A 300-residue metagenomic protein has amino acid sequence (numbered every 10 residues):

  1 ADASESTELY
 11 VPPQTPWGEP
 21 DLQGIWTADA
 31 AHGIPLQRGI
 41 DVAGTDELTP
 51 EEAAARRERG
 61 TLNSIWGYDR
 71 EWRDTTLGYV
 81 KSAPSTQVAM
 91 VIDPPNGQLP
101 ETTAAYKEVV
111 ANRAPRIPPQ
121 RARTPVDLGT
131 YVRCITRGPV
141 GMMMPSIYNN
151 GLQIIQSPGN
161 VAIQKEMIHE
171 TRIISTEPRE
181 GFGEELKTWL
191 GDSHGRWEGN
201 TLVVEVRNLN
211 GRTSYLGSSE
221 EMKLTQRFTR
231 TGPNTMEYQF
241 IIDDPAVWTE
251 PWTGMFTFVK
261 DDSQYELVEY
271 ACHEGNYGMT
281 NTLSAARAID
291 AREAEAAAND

Functional and structural regions predicted by a protein language model:
A1-D300: PEST-like low-complexity, intrinsically disordered acidic/proline/serine-rich tracts that flank trafficking/processing
